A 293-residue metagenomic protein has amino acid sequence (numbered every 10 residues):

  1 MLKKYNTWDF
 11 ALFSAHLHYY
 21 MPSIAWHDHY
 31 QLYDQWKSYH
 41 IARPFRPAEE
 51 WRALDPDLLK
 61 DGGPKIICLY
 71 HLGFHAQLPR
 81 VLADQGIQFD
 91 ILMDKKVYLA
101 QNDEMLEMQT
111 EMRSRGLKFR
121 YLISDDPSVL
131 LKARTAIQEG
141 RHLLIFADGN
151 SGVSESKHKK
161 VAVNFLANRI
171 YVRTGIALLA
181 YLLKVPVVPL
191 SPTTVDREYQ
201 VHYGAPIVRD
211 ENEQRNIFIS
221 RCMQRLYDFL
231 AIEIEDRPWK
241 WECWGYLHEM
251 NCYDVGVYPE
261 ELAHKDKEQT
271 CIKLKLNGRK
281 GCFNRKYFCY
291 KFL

Functional and structural regions predicted by a protein language model:
M1-G86, L106-E111: Membrane-anchoring hydrophobic helices of lipid-metabolizing enzymes
I41-E50, F119-S124, F165-A167: Short, flexible loop segments at the rims of nucleotide/cofactor-binding pockets, characterized by
A53, L117-D125, G204, D210: Short acidic-hydrophobic, aromatic-tinged amphipathic segments that line or gate anion-handling sites
G62-P64, G86-F89, Q138-H142, K184: A general structural motif
Y70-F74, D125-V129, N168-V172: Short, glycine/acidic-rich beta->alpha junctions
D90-Y98: Short internal beta-strands
L99-V129, S154-K160: Short, conserved active-site entrance elements at the starts or edges of catalytic domains
L131-L293: Non-catalytic C-terminal accessory region of glycerolipid acyltransferases and related lyso-lipid remodeling enzymes
